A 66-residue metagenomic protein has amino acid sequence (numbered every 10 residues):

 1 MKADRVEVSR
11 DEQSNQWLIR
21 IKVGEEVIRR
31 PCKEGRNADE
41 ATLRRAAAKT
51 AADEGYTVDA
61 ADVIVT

Functional and structural regions predicted by a protein language model:
M1-P31: N-terminal acidic leader/helix
I28-T66: Acidic, low-complexity intrinsically disordered segments
